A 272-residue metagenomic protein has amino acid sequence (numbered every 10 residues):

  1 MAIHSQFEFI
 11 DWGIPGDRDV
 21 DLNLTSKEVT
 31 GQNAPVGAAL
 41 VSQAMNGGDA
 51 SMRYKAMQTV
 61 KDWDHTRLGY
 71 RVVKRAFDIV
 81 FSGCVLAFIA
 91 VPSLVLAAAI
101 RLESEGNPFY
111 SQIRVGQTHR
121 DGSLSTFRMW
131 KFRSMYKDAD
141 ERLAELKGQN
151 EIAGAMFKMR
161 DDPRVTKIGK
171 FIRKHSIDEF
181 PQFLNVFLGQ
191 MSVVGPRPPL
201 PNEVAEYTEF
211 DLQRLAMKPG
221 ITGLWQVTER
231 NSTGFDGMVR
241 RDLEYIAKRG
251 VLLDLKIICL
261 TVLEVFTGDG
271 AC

Functional and structural regions predicted by a protein language model:
M1-A87, Y245-A247, C272: N-terminal hydrophobic signal-anchor/signal peptide
A44, Y54-K55, D178-V186, V227-R230: Hydrophobic alpha-helical segments characteristic of transmembrane helices
M45-R53, S104, K137-A144: Proline-centered turn/helix-capping motifs that create local helix->coil transitions or kinks
M57-R67, K147-I152, D162-V165: Short glycine/proline-rich turn/loop motifs
H65-A139, V251, I257-C272: A hydrophobic, helix-centered structural microdomain
P108-P163, T222-R240: Short, glycine-rich, amphipathic interfacial segments at transmembrane boundaries or analogous
I152-K218, I258-T261: A short, structured surface patch at a secondary-structure boundary
P196, P201-I257, T261, V265 (+1 more regions): Cytosol-/stroma-facing membrane-proximal "stalk/adaptor" domains immediately downstream of transmembrane anchors
